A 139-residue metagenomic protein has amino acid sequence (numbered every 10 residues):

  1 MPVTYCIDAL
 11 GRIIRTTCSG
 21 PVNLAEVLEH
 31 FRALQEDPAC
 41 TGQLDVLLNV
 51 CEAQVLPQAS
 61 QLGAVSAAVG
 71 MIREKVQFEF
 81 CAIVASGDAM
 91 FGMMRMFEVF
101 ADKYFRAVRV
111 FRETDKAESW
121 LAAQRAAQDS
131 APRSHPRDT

Functional and structural regions predicted by a protein language model:
M1-T139: Amphipathic, Lys/Arg-enriched alpha-helical "gate/interface" segment within cytosolic domains that mediates
